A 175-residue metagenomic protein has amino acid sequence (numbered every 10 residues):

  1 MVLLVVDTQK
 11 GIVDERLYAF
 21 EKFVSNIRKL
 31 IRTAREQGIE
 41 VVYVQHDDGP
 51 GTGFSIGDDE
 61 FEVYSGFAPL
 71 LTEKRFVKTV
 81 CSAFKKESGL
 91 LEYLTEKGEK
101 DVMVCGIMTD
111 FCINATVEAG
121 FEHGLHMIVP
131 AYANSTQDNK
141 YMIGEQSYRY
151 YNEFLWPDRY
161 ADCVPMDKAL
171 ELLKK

Functional and structural regions predicted by a protein language model:
M1-V2, K29-R32, F54-K175: Active-site-adjacent betaalpha module
L4-D7: N-terminal nucleotide-binding beta1-loop-alpha1 segment
Q9, D47-D48, C81, M108: Catalytic metal-binding/acid-base residues of hydrolase active sites
Q9-E15: Short acidic, Gly/Ser-rich segments with clustered Asp/Glu that frequently serve as metal-coordination loops in enzyme
R16-D47: A short alpha/beta connector and helix-capping loop motif
G51: Phosphate-coordination/substrate-recognition cap region in phosphate-metabolizing enzymes
